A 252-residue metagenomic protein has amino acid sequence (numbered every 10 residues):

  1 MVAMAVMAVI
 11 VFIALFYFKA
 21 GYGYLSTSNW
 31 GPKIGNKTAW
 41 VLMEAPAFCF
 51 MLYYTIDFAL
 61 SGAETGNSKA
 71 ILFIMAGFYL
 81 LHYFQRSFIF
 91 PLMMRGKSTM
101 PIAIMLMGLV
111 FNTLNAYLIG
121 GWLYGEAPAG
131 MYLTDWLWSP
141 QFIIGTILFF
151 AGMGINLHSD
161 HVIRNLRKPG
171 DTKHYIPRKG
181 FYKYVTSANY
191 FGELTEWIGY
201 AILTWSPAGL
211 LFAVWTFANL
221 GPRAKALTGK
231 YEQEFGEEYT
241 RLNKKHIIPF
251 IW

Functional and structural regions predicted by a protein language model:
M1-A14, Y53-Y54, F58, N67 (+2 more regions): Hydrophobic transmembrane alpha-helices
M1-F111, G221-W252: Alpha-helical transmembrane segments in multi-pass membrane proteins
F78-H82, M107-G120, G145-I155: Alpha-helical transmembrane segments of multi-pass integral membrane proteins
F90-G120, A127-L133, G170-Y175: Functional transmembrane or membrane-interface alpha-helices that line membrane-embedded catalytic, ligand-binding
G121-Y124, A224: Noncatalytic linker/hinge segments flanking ATPase motor cores
